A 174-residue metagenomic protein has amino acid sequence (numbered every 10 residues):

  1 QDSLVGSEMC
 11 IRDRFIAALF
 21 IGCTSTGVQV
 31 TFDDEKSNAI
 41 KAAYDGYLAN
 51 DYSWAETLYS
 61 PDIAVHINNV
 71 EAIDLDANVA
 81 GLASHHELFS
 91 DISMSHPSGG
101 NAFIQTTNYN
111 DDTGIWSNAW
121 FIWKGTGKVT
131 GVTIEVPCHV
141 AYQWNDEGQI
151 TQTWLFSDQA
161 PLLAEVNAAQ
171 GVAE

Functional and structural regions predicted by a protein language model:
Q1-D13: Single conserved hydrophobic/aromatic residue that forms the stacking wall/gate of nucleotide- or nucleobase-binding
R12-G22: Bacterial N-terminal signal peptides
G22-A49, S53, T57, V172-E174: Short, low-complexity N-terminal intrinsically disordered segments enriched in polar/charged residues
A43, W54-A55, I63, N78 (+3 more regions): Hydrophobic pocket/interface hotspot
Y52-I115: A solvent-exposed, acidic/Ser-Thr-rich amphipathic alpha-helical stretch
V70-A72, K124-T126, S157-P161: Solvent-exposed loop/turn segments at secondary-structure junctions within structured extracellular/periplasmic domains
G114-Q149: Exposed beta-sheet edge and beta->alpha loop/turn motif
T151-E174: Low-complexity, intrinsically disordered terminal/linker segments enriched in charged and Gly/Pro repeats
